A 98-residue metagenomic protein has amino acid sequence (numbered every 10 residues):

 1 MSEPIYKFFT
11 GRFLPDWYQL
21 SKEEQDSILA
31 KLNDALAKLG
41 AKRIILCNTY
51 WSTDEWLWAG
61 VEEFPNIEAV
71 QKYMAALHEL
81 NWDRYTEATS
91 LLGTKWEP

Functional and structural regions predicted by a protein language model:
M1-L57, P65-A75, G93-P98: Short S/T/G/P-rich N-terminal loop/turn motif that feeds into the first structured element of a domain
A75-W82: Short, surface-exposed basic-aromatic patches at helix termini and helix-loop junctions that form
W82-T94: Conserved short beta-strand edge segments in small beta-sheet-based binding/regulatory domains
